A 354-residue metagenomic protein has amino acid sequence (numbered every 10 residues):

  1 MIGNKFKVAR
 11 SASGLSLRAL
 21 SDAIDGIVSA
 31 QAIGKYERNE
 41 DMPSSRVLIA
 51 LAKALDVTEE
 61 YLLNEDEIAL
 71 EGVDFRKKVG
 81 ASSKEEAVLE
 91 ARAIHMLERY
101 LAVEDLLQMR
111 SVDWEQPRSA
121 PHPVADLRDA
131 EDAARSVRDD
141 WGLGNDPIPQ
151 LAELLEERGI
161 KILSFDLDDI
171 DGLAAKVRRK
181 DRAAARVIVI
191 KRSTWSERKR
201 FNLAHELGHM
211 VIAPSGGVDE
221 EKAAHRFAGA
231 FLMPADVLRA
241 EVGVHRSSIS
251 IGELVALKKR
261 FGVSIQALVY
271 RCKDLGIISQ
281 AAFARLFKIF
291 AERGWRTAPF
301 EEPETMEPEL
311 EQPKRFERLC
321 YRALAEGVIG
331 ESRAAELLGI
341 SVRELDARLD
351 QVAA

Functional and structural regions predicted by a protein language model:
M1-A354: Short juxta-domain linker segments that transition from a proline/glycine-rich, charged coil into a short amphipathic
